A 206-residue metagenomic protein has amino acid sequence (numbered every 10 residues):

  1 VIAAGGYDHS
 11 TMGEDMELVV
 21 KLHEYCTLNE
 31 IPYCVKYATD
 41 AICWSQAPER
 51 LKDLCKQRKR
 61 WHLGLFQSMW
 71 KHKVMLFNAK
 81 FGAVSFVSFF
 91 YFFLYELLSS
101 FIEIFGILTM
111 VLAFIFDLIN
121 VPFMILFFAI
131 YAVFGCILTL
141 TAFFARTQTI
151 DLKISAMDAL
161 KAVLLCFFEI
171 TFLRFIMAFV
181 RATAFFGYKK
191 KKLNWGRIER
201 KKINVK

Functional and structural regions predicted by a protein language model:
V1-A83, F90, L94, K202-K206: Non-transmembrane catalytic domains and loops of membrane-associated enzymes and transporters that build or traffic
E14, V35, P48, K71 (+4 more regions): A generic "cationic amphipathic patch" detector
D53, Q57-K71, A162-V205: Membrane-proximal soluble regions of multi-pass membrane proteins
G82-S85, A156: Glycine-centered helix-coil hinge/cap
Y91-K189: Membrane-embedded multi-pass helical conduit in multi-pass membrane proteins, especially envelope-biosynthetic
